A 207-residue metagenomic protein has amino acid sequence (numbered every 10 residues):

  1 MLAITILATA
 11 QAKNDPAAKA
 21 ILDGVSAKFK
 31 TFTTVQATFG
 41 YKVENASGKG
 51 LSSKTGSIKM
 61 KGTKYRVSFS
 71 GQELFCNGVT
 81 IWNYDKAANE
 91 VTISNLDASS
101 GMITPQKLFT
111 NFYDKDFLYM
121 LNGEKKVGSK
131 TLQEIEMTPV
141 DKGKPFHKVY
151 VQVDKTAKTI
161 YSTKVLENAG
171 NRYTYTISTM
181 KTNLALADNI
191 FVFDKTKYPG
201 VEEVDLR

Functional and structural regions predicted by a protein language model:
M1-T5: Bacterial N-terminal signal peptides
I6-G50, T63-K64, K197, E202-R207: N-terminal leader/targeting segments and the immediate start of mature chains
F32-T34, S53-T55, G62, C76 (+5 more regions): Extracytoplasmic
G40-A46, S68, Y84, T138-V140 (+1 more regions): A generic structural motif
T55-I103, Y173: An acidic-aromatic
L96-T131: Flexible, surface-exposed loop/linker segments and immediately adjacent secondary-structure boundaries
F117-R207: Gly/Pro-enriched, hydrophobic low-complexity segments that function as extracytoplasmic propeptides/linkers
